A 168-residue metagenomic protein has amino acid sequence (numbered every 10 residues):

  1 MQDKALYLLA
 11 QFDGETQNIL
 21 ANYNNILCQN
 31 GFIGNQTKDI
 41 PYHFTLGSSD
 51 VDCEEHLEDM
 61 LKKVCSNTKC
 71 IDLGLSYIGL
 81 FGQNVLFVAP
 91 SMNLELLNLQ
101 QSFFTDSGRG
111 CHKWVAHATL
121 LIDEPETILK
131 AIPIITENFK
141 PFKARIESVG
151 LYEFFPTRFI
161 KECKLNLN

Functional and structural regions predicted by a protein language model:
M1-C70, M92-R145, R158-N168: Basic, often amphipathic N-terminal segments
S76: Substrate/cofactor-recognition hotspot
F81: Extracellular/luminal beta-rich ligand-recognition and adhesion surfaces characterized by aromatic-Gly/Pro-enriched
G150-F155: Short, exposed beta-strand-loop hairpins at the edges of beta-sheets in extracellular/periplasmic proteins
